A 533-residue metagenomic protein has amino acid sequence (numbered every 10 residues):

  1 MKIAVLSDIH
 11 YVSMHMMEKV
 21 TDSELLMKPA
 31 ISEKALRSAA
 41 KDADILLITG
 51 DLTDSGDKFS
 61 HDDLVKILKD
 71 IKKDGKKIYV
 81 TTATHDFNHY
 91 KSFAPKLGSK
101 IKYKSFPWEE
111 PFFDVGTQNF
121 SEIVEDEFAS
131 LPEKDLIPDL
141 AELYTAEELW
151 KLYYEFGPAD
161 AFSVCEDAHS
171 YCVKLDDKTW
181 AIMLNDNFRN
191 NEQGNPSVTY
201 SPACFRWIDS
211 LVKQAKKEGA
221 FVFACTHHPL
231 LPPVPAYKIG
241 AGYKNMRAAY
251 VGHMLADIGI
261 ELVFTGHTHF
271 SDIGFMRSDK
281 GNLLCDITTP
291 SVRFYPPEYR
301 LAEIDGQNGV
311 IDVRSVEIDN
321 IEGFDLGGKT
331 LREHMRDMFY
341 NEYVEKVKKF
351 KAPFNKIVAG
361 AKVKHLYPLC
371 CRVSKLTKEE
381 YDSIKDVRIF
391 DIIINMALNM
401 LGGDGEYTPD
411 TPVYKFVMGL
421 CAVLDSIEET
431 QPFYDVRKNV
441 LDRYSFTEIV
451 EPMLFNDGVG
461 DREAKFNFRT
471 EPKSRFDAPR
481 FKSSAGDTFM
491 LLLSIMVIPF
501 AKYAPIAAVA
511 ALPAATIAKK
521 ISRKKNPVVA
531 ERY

Functional and structural regions predicted by a protein language model:
M1-H61, S201: N-terminal active-site segment of His-dependent metallophosphoesterases
K2-E18, T179-E192, C225, C285-P290 (+1 more regions): Active-site-proximal beta-strand elements of phosphoester/diester hydrolases
D8, L46, D51, L64 (+6 more regions): Divalent metal-coordination and catalytic microenvironments
V12-H15, D54-D57, T84-S92, R189-E192 (+3 more regions): Active-site environment of divalent metal-dependent phosphoester hydrolases
K41-I45, C172-M183, E192-C285, E345-G360 (+6 more regions): His/acidic metal-ligating clusters that form di-metal
D63-R206: Extended active-site neighborhood of metal-dependent phosphoesterases/phosphodiesterases
Q118-L143, C165-D167, F264, I273-G306 (+1 more regions): Active-site-adjacent helix-turn-beta-strand microarchitecture at beta-sheet edges that either contains or buttresses
G323-Y533: Non-catalytic terminal accessory segments
